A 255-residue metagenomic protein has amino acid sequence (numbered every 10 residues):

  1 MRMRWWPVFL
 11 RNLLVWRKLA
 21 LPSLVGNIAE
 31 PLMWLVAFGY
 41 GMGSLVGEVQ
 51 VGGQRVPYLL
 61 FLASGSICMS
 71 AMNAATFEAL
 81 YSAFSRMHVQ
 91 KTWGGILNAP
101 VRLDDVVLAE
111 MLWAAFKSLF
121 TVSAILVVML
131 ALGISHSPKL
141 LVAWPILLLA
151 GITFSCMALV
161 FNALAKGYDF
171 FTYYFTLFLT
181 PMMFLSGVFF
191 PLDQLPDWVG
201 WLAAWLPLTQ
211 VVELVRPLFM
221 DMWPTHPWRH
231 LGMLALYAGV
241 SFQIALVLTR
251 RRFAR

Functional and structural regions predicted by a protein language model:
M1-L141, P145-R255: Hydrophobic transmembrane alpha-helices and immediately adjacent juxtamembrane helices of multi-pass inner-membrane
